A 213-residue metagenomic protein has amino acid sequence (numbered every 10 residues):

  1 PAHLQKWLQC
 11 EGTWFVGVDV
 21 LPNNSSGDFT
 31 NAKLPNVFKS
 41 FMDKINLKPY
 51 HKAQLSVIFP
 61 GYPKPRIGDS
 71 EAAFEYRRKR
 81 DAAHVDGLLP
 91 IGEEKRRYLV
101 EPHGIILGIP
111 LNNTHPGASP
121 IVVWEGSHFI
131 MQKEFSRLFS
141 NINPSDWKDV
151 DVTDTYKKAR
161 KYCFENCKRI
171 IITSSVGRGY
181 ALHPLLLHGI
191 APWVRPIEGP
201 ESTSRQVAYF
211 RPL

Functional and structural regions predicted by a protein language model:
P1-R169: Non-heme Fe(II) oxygenase catalytic core, chiefly the N-lobe of the double-stranded beta-helix
D154-L213: Catalytic core of Fe(II)/2-oxoglutarate
